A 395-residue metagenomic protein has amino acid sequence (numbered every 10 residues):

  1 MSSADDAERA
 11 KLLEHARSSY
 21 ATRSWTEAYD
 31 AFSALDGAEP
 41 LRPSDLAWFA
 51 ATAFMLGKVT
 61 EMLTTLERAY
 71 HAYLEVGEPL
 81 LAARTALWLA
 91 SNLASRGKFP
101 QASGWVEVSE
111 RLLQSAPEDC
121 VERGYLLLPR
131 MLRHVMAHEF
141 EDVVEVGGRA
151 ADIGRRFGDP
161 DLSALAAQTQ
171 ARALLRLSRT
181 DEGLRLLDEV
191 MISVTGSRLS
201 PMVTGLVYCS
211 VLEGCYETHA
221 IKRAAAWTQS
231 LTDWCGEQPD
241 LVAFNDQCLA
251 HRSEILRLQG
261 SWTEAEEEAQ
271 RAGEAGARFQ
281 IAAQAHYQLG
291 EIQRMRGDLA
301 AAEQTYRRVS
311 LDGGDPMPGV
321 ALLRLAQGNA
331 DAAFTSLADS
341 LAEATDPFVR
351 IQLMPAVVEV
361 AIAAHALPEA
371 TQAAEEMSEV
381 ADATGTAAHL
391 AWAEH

Functional and structural regions predicted by a protein language model:
S2-D30, D36, P40-A47: N-terminal leader/linker segments that initiate helical-solenoid repeat arrays
S2-D5, A34-G37, F54-L56, Y70-L74: Asp/Glu-centered strand-loop micro-motifs enriched in Gly/Pro and often flanked by an aromatic residue
A10-S18, P43-G57, E67, H71 (+4 more regions): Non-membrane alpha-helical segments in proteins
R17-Y20, S24-Y29, H71, R84 (+6 more regions): Helix-coil-helix junctions within alpha-helical repeat/solenoid scaffolds
T64: Aromatic-lined substrate-binding rim segments of carbohydrate-active enzymes
